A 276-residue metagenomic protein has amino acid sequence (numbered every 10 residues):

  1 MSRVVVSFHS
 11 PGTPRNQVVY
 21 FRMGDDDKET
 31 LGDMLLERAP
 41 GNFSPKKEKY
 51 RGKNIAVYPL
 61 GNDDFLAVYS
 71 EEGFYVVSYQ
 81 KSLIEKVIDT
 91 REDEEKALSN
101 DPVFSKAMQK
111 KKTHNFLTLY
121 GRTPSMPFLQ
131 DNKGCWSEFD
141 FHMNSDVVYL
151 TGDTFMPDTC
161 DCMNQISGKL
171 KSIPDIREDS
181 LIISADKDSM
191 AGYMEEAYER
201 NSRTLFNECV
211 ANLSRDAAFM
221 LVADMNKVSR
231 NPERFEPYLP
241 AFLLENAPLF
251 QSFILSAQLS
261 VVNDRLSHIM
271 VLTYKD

Functional and structural regions predicted by a protein language model:
S2-A107, A191-C209, F219, P237 (+1 more regions): Single conserved position on a long alpha-helix in the C-terminal lobe of the eukaryotic protein kinase
S70, D101-D276: Leucine-rich, highly hydrophobic segment in Treponema pallidum outer-membrane-associated proteins
